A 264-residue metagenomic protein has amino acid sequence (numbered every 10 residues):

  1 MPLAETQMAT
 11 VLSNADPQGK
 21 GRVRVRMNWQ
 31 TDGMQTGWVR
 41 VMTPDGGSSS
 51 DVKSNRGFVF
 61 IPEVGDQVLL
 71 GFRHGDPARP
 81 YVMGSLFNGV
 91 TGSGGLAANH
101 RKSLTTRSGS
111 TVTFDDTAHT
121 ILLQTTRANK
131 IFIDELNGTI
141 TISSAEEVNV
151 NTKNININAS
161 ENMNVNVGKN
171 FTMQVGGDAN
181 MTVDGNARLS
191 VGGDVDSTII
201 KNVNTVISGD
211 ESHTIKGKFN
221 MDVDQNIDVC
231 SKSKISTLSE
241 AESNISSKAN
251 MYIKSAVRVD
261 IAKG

Functional and structural regions predicted by a protein language model:
A4-C230, K234-L238, S243-I245: Structural signature for extended repeat/solenoid scaffolds and their inter-repeat hinge/linker regions, spanning
S243-K263: Leucine-rich solenoid repeat scaffolds
